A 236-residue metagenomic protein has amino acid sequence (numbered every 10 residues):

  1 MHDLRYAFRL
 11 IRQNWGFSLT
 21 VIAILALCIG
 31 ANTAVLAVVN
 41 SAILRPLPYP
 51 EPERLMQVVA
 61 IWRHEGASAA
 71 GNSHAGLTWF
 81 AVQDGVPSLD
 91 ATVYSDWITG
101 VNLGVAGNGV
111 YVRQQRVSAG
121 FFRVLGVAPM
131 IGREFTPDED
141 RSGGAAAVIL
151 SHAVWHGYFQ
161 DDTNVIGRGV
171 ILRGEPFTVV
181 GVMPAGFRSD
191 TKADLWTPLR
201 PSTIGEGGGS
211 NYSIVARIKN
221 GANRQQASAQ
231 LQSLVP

Functional and structural regions predicted by a protein language model:
M1-L25: N-terminal Sec/SRP start-transfer signal
H2, Y6, Q13, S41 (+3 more regions): Generic recognition of well-ordered alpha-helical segments within structured catalytic/regulatory domains
I24-I29, S233: Residue-level recognition of pore/gate-forming positions within transmembrane alpha-helices of multi-pass
L27-I61: Alpha-helical transmembrane segments
V59-A60, A75-T136: Short amphipathic beta-strand/extended segments in non-transmembrane regions
R63-A70, A106-R113, E139, R217: Acyl-group handling in specialized metabolite and lipid biosynthesis
H64-A69, V82, T99-G104, G157 (+2 more regions): Short, solvent-exposed loop/turn elements at domain surfaces
R113-P137, A145-P236: Mid-to-C-terminal secondary-structure elements that act as membrane-proximal/extracytoplasmic interface segments
